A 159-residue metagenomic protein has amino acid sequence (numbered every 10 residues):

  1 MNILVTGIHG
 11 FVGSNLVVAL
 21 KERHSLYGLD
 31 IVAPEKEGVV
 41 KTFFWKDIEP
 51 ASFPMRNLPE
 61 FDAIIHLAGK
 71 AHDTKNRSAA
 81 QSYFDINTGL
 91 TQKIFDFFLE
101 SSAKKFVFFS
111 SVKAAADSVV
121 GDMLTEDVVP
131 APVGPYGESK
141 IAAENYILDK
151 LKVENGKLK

Functional and structural regions predicted by a protein language model:
I3-R23: N-terminal Rossmann NAD(P)H-binding glycine-rich loop of SDR-like oxidoreductase domains
T6, L29, I64-A68, F106-S111: SDR active-site strand-loop-helix element
S25-V32: Conserved glycine-rich Rossmann-like NAD(P)H-binding loop of the short-chain dehydrogenase/reductase
V32-V40: Short loop/helix-cap segments at secondary-structure boundaries that form the rim of catalytic
W45-I86, F97-E100: NAD(P)H-binding glycine-rich loop region in Rossmannoid oxidoreductase-like domains and their noncatalytic homologs
F84-T91, V107, S139-K140: Short alpha-helix in the Rossmann-fold core of NAD(P)-dependent oxidoreductases
K93-P135, N155: Conserved Rossmann-fold NAD(P)-dependent oxidoreductase catalytic core, especially the SDR/UDP-sugar
V133-K159: Active-site Tyr-X1-5-Lys
